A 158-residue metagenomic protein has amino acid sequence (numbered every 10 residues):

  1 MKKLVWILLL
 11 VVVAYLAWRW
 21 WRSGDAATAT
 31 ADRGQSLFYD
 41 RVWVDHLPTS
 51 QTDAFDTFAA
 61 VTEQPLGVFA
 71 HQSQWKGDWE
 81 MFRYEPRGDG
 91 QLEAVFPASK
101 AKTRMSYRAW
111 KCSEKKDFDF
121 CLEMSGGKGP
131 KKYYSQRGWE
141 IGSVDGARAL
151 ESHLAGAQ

Functional and structural regions predicted by a protein language model:
M1-K2: Short, low-complexity patches enriched in S/T/P/G
V5-R19: Hydrophobic membrane-insertion alpha-helices, especially the h-region of bacterial N-terminal signal peptides
V11-A14, Q35-L37, V68, Q72 (+2 more regions): Intrinsically disordered, low-complexity regions enriched in Ser/Pro/Gly/Gln/His and often acidic
W20, G24-T28, E93-Q158: Beta-sheet ligand-binding and adhesion/scaffold domains
A26-F55: Tryptophan-anchored aromatic micro-motifs
A31-Q35, T57-A60, R83-E85, W110-E114: Short linear motifs in intrinsically disordered
T49-E93, P97-A98: N-terminal glycine/threonine-rich, aromatic-flanked beta-hairpin/loop signature
